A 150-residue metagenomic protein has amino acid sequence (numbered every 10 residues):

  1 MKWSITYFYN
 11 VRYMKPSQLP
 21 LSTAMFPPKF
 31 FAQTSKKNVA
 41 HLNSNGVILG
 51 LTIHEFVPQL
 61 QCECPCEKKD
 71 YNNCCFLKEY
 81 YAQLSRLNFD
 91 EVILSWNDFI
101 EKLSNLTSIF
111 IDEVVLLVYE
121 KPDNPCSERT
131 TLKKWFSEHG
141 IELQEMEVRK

Functional and structural regions predicted by a protein language model:
M1-K150: Residues lining hydrophobic/aromatic ligand-binding pockets adjacent to catalytic sites
